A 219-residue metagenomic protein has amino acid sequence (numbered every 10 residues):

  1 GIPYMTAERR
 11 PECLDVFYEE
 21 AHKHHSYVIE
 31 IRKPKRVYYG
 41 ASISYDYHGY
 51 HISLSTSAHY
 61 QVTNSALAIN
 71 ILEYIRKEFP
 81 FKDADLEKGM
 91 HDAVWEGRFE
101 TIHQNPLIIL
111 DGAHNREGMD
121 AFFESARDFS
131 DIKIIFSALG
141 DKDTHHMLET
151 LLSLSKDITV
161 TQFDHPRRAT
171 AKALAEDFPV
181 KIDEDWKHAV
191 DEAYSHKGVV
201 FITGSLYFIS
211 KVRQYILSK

Functional and structural regions predicted by a protein language model:
G1-H48, I69-A84: Acidic, Mg2+-coordinating active-site environments of NTP-dependent enzymes
A7-H25, I29, Y39-S42, L107-I108 (+2 more regions): C-terminal helical cap/extension that packs against the catalytic core of soluble nucleotide-cofactor enzymes
E12-C13, F208-S210: Short, active-site-adjacent cap segments at secondary-structure transitions
S44-Y45, A58, K219: SAM-dependent methyltransferases
H48-D157: Nucleotide phosphate-binding/pyrophosphate-handling subdomain across enzymes that bind or process nucleotide phosphates
G49, I209-K219: Short, basic/aromatic-enriched C-terminal tail that caps enzymatic domains
R76, M90, G97, T159-E176 (+1 more regions): Flexible, gly/pro- and Lys/Arg-enriched active-site loops
S205: Active-site-proximal loop/hinge segments that shape catalytic or ion-binding/gating pockets
